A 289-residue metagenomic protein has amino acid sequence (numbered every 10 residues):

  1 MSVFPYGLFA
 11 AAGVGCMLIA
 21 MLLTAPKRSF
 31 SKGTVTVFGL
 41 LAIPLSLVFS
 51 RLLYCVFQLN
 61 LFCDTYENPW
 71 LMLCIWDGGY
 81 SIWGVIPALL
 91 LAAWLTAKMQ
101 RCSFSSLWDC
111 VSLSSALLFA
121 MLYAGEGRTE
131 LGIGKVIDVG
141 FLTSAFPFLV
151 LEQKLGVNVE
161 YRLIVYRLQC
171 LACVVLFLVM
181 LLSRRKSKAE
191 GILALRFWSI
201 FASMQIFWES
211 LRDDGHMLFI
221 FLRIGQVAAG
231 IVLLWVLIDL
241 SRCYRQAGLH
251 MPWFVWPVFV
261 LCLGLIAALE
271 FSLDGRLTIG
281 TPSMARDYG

Functional and structural regions predicted by a protein language model:
M1-G289: Hydrophobic, membrane-interfacing alpha helices
